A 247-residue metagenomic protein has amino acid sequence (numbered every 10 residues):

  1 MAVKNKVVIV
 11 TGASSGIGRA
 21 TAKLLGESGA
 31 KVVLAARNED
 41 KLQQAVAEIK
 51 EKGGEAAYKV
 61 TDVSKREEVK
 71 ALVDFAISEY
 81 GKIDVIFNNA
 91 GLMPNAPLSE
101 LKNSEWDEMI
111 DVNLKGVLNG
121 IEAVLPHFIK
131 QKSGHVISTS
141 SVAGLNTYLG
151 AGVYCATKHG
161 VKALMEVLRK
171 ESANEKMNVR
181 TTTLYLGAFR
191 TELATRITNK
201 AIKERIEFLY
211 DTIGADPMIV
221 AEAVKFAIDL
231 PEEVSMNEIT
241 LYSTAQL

Functional and structural regions predicted by a protein language model:
S14-S15: Conserved glycine-rich cofactor-binding loop
A30-Q44: Conserved glycine-rich Rossmann-like NAD(P)H-binding loop of the short-chain dehydrogenase/reductase
E39-D40, V60-L72, N103: The beta1-alpha1 cofactor-binding region of Rossmann-like NAD(H)/NADP(H)-dependent oxidoreductases
P97-L98, E105-I110: Substrate-binding pocket helix/loop in short-chain dehydrogenase/reductase
I121, T157: Active-site helix of classical SDR
S141: Residue(s) in the substrate-gating loop at a strand-loop-helix junction that position the organic substrate next
V179, T183-L184, K203-L247: C-terminal helical subdomain
